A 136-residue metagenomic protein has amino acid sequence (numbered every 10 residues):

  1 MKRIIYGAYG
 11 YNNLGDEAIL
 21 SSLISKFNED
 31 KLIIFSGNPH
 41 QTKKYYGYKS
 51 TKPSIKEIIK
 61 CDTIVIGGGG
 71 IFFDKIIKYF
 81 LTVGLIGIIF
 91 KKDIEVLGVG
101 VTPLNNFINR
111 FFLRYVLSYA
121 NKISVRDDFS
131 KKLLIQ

Functional and structural regions predicted by a protein language model:
M1-F111, Y115, I135: Aromatic- and Gly/Pro-rich donor/ligand-binding loops that form nucleotide- or phosphate-bearing donor binding pockets
Y9, D128-F129: Alpha-helix/helix-capping structural signal
A120-D127: A short beta-strand/loop micro-motif in the catalytic core of glycosyltransferases that engages the nucleotide-sugar
S130-Q136: Conserved beta-alpha
